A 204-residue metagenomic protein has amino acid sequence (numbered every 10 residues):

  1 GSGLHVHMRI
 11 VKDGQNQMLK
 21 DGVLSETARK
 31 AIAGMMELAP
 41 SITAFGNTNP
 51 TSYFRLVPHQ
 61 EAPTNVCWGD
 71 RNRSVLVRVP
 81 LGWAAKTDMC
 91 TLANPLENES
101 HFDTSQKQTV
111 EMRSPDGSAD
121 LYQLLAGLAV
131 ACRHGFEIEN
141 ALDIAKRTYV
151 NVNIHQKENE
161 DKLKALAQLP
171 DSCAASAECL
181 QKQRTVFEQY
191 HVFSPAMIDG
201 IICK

Functional and structural regions predicted by a protein language model:
G1-D13: Histidine-centered divalent-metal-coordination microenvironment in nucleic-acid enzymes
K12-D21: Acidic, His- and aromatic-enriched active-site or binding-groove loops in soluble protein domains that engage sugars
K20-K204: C-terminal accessory/tail domains of diverse enzymes
